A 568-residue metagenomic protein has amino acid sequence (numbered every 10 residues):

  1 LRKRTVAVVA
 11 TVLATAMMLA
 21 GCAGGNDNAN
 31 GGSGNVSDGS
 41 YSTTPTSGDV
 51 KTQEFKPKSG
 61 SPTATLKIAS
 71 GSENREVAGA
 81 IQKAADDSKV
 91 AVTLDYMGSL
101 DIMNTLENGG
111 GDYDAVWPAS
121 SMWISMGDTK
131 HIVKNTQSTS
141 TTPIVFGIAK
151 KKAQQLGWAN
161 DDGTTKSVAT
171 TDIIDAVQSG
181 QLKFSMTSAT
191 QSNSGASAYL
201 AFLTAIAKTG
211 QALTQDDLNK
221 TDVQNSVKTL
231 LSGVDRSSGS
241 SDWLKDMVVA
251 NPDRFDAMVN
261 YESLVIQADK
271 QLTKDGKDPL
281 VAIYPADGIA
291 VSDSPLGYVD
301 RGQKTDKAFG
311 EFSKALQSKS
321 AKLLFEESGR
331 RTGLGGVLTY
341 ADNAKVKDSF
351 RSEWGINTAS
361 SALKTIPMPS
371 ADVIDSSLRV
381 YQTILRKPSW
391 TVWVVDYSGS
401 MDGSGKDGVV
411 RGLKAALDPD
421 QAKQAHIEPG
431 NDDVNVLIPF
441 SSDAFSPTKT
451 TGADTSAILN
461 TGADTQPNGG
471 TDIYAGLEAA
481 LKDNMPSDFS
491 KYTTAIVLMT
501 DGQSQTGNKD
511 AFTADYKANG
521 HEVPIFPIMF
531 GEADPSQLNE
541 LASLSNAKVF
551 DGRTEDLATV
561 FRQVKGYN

Functional and structural regions predicted by a protein language model:
A7, C22-P45, S59-P62, V299-T391 (+1 more regions): Extracellular/periplasmic juxtamembrane helices and adjacent flexible linkers that interface with membrane partners
G31-Q191: N-terminal segment of the mature folded domain
Q137-F146, Q224-L230, S238, K274-G302 (+2 more regions): Periplasmic-binding protein-like
D161-D175, K183-T190, A201-F202, P295-T332: Bilobed periplasmic-binding protein/Venus flytrap-like ligand-binding cleft at the lobe interface of extracytoplasmic
T209-Y284: Ligand-binding pocket segment of bilobal, Venus flytrap-like solute-binding proteins
I384-K449, L477, A495-M499, A533: Von Willebrand factor
F445-T494, P527-S536, D556-V560: Von Willebrand factor
D464-P467, T500-E555, F561-V564: VWA/integrin I-like adhesion module and closely mimicked acidic/polar interface patches used
